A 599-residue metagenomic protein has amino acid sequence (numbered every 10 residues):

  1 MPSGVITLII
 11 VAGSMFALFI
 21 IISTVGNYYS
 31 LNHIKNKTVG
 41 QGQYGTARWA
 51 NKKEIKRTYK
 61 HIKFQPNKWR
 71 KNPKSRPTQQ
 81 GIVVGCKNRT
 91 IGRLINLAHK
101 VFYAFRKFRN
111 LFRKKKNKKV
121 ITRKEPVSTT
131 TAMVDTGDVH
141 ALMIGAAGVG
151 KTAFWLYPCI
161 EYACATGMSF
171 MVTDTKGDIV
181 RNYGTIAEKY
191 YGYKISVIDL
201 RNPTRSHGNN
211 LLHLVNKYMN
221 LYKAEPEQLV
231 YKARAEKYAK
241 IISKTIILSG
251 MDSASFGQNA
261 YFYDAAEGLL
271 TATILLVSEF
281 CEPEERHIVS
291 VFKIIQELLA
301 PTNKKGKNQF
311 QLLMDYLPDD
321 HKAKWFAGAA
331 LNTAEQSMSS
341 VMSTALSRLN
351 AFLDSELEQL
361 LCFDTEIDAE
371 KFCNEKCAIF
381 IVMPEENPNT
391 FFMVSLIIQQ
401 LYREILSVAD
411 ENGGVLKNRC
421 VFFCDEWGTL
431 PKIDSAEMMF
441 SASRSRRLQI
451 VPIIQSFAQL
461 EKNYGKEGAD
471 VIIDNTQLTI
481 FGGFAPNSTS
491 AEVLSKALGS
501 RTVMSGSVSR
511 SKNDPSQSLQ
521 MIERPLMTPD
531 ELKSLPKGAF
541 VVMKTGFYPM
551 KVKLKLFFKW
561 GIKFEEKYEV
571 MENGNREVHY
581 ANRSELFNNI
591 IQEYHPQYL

Functional and structural regions predicted by a protein language model:
M1-V149, A153-C159, T166, T204 (+1 more regions): Basic- and hydrophobic-enriched, low-structure N-terminal and domain-boundary segments that flank ATP-binding catalytic
V5, N27, Q41-R48, I82 (+11 more regions): Intrinsically disordered, low-complexity regions
R106-S128, A132-L448, N463-K466, D530-K551 (+2 more regions): P-loop NTPase motor domains
F440-A442, R446-V541: Conserved ATP-driven motor cores of ASCE-family P-loop NTPases powering translocation/secretion/packaging/pilus
K555: Short, surface-exposed polybasic-aromatic patches that bind anionic ligands, especially phosphate groups
